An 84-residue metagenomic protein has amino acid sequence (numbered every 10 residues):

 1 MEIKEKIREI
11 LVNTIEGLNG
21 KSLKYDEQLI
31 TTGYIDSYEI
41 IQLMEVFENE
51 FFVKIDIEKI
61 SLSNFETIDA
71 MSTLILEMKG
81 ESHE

Functional and structural regions predicted by a protein language model:
E2-M44, N49-E84: Phosphopantetheine-dependent thiolation modules in NRPS/PKS and related acyl-activating systems
